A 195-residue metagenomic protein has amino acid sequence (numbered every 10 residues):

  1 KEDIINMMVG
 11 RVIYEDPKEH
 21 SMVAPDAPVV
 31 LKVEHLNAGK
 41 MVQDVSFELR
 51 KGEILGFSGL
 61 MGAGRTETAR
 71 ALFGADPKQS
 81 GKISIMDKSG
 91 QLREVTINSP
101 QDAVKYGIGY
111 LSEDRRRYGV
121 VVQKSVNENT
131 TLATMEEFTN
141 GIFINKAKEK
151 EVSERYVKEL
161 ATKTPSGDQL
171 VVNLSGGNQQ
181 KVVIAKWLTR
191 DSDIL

Functional and structural regions predicted by a protein language model:
K1-L195: Glycine-rich phosphate-binding loops of nucleotide-dependent enzymes
